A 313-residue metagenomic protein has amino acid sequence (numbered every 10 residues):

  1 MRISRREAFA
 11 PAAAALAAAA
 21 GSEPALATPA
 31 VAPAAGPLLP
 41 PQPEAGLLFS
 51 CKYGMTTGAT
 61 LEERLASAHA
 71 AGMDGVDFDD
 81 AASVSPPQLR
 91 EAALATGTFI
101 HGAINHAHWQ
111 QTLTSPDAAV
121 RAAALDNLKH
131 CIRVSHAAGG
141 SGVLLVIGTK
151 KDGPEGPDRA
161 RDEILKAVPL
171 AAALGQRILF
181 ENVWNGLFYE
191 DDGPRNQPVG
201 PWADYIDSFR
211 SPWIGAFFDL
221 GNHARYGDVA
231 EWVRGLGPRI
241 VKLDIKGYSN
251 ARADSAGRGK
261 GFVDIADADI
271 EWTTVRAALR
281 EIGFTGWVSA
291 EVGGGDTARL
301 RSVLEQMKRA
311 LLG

Functional and structural regions predicted by a protein language model:
M1-S50, A59-H69, G139-G140, V199-G313: Histidine-acidic metal/acid-base catalytic patches
A12-A20, P41, T114, A118-F218 (+2 more regions): Active-site acidic/histidine proton-transfer and metal-coordination neighborhood in alpha/beta enzyme cores
L39-K52, G102-T114, I147: N-terminal small/glycine-rich loop or linker at the start of catalytic domains across soluble metabolic enzymes
M55-T60, G75-Q88, T112-L113, T149-E155 (+6 more regions): Acidic-and-aromatic substrate-binding clefts and catalytic sites of carbohydrate-active enzymes
S67-A82, A107: N-terminal substrate-binding region of glycoside hydrolase catalytic domains
D77, G102, L144, L179 (+2 more regions): Conserved beta-strand positions in the central sheet of alpha/beta enzyme cores
S83-G97, K129-H136, E163-L170, D228-P238 (+1 more regions): Short amphipathic alpha-helices and their capping/turn segments at secondary-structure boundaries
